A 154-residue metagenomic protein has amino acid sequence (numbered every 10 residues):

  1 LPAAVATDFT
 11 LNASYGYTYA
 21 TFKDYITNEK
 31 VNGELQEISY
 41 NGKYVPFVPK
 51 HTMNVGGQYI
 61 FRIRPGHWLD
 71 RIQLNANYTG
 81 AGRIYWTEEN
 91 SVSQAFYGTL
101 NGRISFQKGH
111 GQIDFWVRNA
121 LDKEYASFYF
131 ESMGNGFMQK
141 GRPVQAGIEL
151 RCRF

Functional and structural regions predicted by a protein language model:
L1-I84, R151: Gram-negative outer-membrane beta-barrel transporters
A4-A6, V48, A95, F106 (+1 more regions): Surface-exposed coil/turn segments at beta-strand junctions on protein surfaces, enriched
D8, T79-T87, S105-F154: C-terminal beta-signal and adjacent terminal beta-strands/loops of Gram-negative outer-membrane beta-barrel proteins
Y19, G42, Q94-F96, V117 (+2 more regions): Generic secondary-structure boundary/loop-capping signal
D24-E37, N90-A95, Y129-M138: Flexible, surface-exposed loop regions and adjacent strand-edge segments of Gram-negative outer-membrane beta-barrel
P49-M53, F96-L100, R142-A146: Residues that define the transmembrane beta-barrel architecture of outer-membrane proteins
R71-Q73, Y97-N101, H110-Q112, Q145: Active-site lining segments that contact anionic ligands and/or coordinate catalytic metals
T87-Q94, L100-R103: Short, glycine/charged-rich beta-strand-loop motifs at protein surfaces that mediate ligand recognition and catalysis
